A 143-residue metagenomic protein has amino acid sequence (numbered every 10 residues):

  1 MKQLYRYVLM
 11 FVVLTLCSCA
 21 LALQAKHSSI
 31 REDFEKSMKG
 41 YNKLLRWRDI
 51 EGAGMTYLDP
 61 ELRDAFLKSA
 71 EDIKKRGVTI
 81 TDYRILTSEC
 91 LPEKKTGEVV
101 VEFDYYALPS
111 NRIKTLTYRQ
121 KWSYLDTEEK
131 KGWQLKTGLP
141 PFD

Functional and structural regions predicted by a protein language model:
M1-V8: Bacterial N-terminal signal peptides that target proteins for export
V8-S18: Bacterial N-terminal signal peptides
V13-T15, K74, T79, E129: Short, structurally constrained coil/turn elements that cap an alpha-helix or connect an alpha-helix to the following
C19-W47: Short, low-complexity N-terminal intrinsically disordered segments enriched in polar/charged residues
E35-K36, I50-G97, N111: Short solvent-exposed beta->alpha transition segments
G40-R48, T56-P60, L125: Structured segments of extracytoplasmic/periplasmic soluble domains in secreted or envelope-associated proteins
L91-D143: Exposed beta-sheet edge and beta->alpha loop/turn motif
